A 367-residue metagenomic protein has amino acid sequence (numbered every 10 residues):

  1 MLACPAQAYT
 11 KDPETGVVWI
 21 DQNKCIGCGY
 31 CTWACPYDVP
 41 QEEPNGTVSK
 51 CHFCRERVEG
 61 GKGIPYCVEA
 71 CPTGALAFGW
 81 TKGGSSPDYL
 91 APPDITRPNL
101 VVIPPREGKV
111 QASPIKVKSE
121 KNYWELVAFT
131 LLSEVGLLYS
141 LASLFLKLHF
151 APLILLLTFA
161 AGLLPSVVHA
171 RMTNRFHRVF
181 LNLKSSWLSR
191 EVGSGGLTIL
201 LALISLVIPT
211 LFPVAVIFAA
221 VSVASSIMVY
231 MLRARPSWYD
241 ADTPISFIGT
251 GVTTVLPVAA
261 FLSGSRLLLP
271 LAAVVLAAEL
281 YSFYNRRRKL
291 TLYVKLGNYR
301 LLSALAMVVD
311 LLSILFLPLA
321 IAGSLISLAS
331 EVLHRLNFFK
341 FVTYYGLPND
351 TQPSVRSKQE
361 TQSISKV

Functional and structural regions predicted by a protein language model:
M1-V18, Q22-A34: Ferredoxin-type iron-sulfur electron-transfer modules and their immediate structural context
T15, P114-E120, L141, H177 (+1 more regions): Membrane-interfacial helix termini and the short, flexible loops that connect transmembrane helices in multi-pass
K24, T32-L126: Flanking helices and flexible, charged tails adjoining ferredoxin-like Fe-S electron-transfer domains in multi-subunit
K82-G83, D88, A322-I326, F341-G346: Composition- and surface-driven signal marking solvent-exposed, interaction-prone regions in large proteins
D94-N99, I103-H149, L153-L156, K340-Y344 (+2 more regions): N-terminal signal-anchor module of multipass membrane proteins
E120, T130-V135, F145-F150, S185-S186 (+2 more regions): Long, contiguous internal "core" modules enriched in hydrophobic/ aromatic residues
F150-L201: Membrane helical hairpin/interfacial module
A170-T173, L333-P348: Juxtamembrane/interface segments at transmembrane-helix termini
